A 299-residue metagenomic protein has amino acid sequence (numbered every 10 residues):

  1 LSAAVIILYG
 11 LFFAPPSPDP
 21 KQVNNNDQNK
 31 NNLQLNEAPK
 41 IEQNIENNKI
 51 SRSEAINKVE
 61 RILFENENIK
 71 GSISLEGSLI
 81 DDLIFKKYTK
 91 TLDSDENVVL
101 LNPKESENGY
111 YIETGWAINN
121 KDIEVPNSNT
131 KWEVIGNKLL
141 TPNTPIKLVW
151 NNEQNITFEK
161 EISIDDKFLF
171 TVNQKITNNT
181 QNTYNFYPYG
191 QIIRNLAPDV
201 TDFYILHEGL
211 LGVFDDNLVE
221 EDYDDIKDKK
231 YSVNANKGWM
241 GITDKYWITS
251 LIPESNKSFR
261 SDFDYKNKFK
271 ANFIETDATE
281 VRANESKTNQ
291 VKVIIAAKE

Functional and structural regions predicted by a protein language model:
S2, L11-L92, N97-L100: Juxtamembrane extramembrane loops of integral membrane proteins
R61, E65-E299: Soluble non-transmembrane domains of integral membrane proteins
